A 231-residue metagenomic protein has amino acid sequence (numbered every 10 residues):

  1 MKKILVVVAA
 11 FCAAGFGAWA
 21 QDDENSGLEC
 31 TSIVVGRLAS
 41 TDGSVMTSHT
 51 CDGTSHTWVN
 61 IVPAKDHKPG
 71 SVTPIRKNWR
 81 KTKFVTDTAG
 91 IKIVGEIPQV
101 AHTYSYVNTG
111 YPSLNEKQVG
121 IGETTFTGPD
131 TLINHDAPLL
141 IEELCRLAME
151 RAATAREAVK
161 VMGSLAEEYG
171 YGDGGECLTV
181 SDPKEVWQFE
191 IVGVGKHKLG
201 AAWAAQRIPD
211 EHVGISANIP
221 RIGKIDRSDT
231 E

Functional and structural regions predicted by a protein language model:
I4-A13: Sec-dependent N-terminal signal peptides
A13-A14, P129: Single-residue recognition of alpha-helix boundary sites
F16-Q21: Sec/Tat signal peptide C-region and signal peptidase I cleavage site
D22-L140, V161-S164, E168-E231: A contiguous strand-loop segment
T131-H135, E143-A152: Second-shell loop/turn segments in exported
